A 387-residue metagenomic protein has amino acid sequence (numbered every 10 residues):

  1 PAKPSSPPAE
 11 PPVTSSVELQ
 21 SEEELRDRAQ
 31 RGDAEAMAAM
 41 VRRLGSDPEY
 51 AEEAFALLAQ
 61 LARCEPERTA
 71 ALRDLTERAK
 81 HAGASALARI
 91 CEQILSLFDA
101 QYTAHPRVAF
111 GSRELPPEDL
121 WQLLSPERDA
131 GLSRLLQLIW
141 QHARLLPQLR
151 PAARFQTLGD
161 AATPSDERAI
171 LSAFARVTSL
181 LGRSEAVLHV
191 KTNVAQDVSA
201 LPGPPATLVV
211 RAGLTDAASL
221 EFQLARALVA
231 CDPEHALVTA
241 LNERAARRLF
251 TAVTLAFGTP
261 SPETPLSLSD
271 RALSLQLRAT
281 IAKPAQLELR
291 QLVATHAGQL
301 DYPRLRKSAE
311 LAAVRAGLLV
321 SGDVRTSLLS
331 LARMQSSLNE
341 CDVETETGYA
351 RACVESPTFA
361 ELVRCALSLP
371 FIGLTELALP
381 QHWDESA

Functional and structural regions predicted by a protein language model:
P1-L25, M37-A39, F55-A56, E385-A387: Low-complexity, Pro/Ser/Thr/Gly/Ala-rich intrinsically disordered linkers and tails that serve as
P11-G32, L158-T163, D270: N-terminal alpha-helical interaction modules that lie
G32-D33, E67: Short helix-capping/linker turns of helical repeat alpha-solenoids
A38, L44-G45, A51-P205, L214-A218 (+7 more regions): Hydrophobic or amphipathic, alpha-helical segments that drive membrane association/targeting
P205-R211, L228: Short hydrophobic beta-strand segments that form the core of ligand-binding sensory/regulatory domains
S219-A227: Short alpha-helical catalytic segment bearing the HExxH-like zincin motif of zinc-dependent metalloproteases
A227-A245, V324-R325: Catalytic Zn2+-binding segment of zinc metalloproteases
S261-A272: PEST-like low-complexity, intrinsically disordered acidic/proline/serine-rich tracts that flank trafficking/processing
